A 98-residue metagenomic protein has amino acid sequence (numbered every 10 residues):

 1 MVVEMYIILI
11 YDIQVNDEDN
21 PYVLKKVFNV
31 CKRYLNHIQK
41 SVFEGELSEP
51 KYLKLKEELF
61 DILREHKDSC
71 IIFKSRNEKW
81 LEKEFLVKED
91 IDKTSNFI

Functional and structural regions predicted by a protein language model:
M1-I38, V42, E46, P50-K51: Extended, hydrophobic alpha-helical segments
L9, Y22-V23, E58, C70 (+1 more regions): Surface-exposed beta-strand edges and their flanking turn/coil or helix-capping segments
D12, D17-D19, D61, D68 (+1 more regions): Acidic-enriched, low-complexity/disordered segments with a strong bias for Aspartate over Glutamate
N29-V30, K56-D61, E82-E84: Intrinsically disordered, low-complexity boundary segments flanking structured domains
K32-N36, K67-C70, S95-I98: Glycine-rich loops and low-complexity Gly/Arg-rich segments that provide flexible linkers or classic glycine-based
Q39-S69, K74-S75: Short, intrinsically disordered low-complexity segments
I62-E65, K74-S75, L81-I98: Terminal, non-globular segments
